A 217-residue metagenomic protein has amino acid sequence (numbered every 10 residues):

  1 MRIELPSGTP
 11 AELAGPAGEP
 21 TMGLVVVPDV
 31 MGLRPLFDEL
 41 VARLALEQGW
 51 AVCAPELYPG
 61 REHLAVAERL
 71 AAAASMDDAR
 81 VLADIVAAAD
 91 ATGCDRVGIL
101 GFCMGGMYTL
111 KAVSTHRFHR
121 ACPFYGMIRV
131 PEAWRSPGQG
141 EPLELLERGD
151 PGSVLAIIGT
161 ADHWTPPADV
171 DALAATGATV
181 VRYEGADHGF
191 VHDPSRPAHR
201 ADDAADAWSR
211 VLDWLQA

Functional and structural regions predicted by a protein language model:
M1-C94, P142, V191-H192: Serine-hydrolase catalytic machinery in alpha/beta-hydrolase-like enzymes
I99-G101, F124, I157: Short beta-strand immediately N-terminal to the catalytic nucleophile in serine-hydrolase-like folds
G101-G105, T109: Gly/Ala-rich beta-loop-alpha elbow adjacent to hydrolase catalytic centers
R117-E132: A conserved short beta-strand
S136-S153, S209, D213-L215: Conserved serine/cysteine hydrolase catalytic core
G149-D150, A156-I158, D162, Y183: Short beta-strand/loop motif that positions the catalytic acidic residue of the alpha/beta-hydrolase fold
H163-D169: Conserved alpha/beta-hydrolase "acid-adjacent" motif
A178-A217: C-terminal catalytic histidine-bearing segment of alpha/beta-hydrolase fold enzymes
